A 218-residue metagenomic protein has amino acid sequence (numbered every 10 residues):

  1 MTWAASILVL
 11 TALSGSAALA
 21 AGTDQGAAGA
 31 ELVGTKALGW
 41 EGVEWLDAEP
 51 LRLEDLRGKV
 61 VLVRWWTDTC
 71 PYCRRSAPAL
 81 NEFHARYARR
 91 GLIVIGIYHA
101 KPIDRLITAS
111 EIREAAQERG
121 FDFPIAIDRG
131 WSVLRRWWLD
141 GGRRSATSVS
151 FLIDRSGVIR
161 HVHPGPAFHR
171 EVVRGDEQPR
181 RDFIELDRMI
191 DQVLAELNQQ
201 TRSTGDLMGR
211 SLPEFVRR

Functional and structural regions predicted by a protein language model:
A4-S16: Bacterial N-terminal signal peptides
S16-T23, R143-R144: Signal peptide processing junction and immediate N-terminal pro/mature segment of secreted/exported proteins
A21-L53: N-terminal "domain-start" segment that seeds a small globular fold
L51-R74, L80, V94: Short active-site neighborhood of thiol/selenol oxidoreductases, capturing the structured segment around
R57-V61, R89-I93, G120-P124, R155-V158: Loop/turn elements at helix/coil->beta-strand transitions in domains of secreted/extracellular proteins
R74-R119, G130-R136, R218: Structural microenvironment flanking redox-active thiols in thiol-disulfide oxidoreductases
I112-R155: Short, internal strand/loop/helix patches that form the active-site neighborhood or redox-interaction surface
A146-R218: Thiol-/selenol-based redox modules, centered on thioredoxin-like and closely related oxidoreductase domains
